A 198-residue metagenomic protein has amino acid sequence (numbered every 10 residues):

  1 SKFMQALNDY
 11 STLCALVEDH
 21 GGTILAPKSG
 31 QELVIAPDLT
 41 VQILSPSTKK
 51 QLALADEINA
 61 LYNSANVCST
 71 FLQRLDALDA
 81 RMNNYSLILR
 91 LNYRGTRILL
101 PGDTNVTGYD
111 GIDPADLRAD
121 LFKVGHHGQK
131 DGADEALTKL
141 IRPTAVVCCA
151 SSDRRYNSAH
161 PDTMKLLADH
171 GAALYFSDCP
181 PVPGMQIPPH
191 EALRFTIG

Functional and structural regions predicted by a protein language model:
S1-L99, A168, A172-G198: Flexible, acidic/histidine-containing loops and adjacent segments that form or flank the divalent-metal
N8-S11, G132, P161: Residue-level marker for well-ordered alpha-helical positions
K50-A159: Active-site-proximal loop/helix segments of hydrolase catalytic cores
P114, D162-T163, G171: Short alpha-helical interface elements
D134-T138, S158-L166, I187-E191: Histidine/acidic-residue-rich catalytic or RNA/ligand-binding cores of hydrolases and nuclease-related proteins
